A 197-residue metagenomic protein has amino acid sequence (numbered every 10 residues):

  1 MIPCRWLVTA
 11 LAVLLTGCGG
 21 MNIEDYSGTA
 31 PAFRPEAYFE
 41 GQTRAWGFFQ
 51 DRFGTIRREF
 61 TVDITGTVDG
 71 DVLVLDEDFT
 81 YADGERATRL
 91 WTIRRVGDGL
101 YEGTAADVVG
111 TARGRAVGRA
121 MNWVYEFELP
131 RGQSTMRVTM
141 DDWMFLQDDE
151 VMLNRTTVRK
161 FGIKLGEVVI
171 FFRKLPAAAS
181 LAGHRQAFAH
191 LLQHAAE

Functional and structural regions predicted by a protein language model:
M1-V8: Bacterial N-terminal signal peptides that target proteins for export
L14-G17: C-terminal motif of bacterial Sec signal peptides marking the signal peptidase cleavage site
G19-N22: Bacterial signal peptide processing site
Y26-Q42: N-terminal helix-cap/turn-to-beta initiation motif at the start of protein domains
F39-G47, N154: A short, Trp-centered hydrophobic/proline-enriched beta-strand micro-motif
W46, D51-R131: Central antiparallel beta-sheet cores of small beta-barrel/beta-sandwich binding domains
I56-V62, T135-M140, K164-G166: Amphipathic hydrophobic-ligand
D141, F145-E197: Glycine-rich, aromatic-bearing surface loops/beta-hairpins
